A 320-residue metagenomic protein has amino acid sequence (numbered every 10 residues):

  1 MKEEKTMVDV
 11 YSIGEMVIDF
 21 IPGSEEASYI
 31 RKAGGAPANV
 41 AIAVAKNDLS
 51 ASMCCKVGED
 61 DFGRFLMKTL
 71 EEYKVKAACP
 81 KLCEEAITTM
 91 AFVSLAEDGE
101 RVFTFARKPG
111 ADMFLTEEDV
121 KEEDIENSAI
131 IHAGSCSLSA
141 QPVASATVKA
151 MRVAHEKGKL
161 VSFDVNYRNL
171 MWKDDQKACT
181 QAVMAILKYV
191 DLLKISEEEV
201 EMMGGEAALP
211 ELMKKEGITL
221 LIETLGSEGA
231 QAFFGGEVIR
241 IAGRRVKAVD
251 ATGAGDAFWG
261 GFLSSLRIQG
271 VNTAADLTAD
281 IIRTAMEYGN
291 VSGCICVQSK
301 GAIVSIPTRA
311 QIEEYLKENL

Functional and structural regions predicted by a protein language model:
M1-K76: Glycine-rich phosphate/adenosyl-contacting loop at the front of the ribokinase-like
K2-D9, R152, G205-L320: Conserved phosphate-binding/catalytic region of the ribokinase-like
M16, C136, V165, A257: Active-site metal-binding loops of divalent metal-dependent hydrolases
I42, M90-S94, G229-F233: Short beta-strand scaffold segments in enzyme catalytic cores
V44, S196, G255: Short, conserved phosphate/pyrophosphate- and ester-handling motifs at nucleotide-, phospho-/glycolipid
S50-S135, E314-L320: Conserved N-terminal subdomain of the carbohydrate kinase-like
S139-E211, I218, E228-G229: Conserved beta-alpha-beta core of the PfkB/ribokinase-like small-molecule kinase fold
